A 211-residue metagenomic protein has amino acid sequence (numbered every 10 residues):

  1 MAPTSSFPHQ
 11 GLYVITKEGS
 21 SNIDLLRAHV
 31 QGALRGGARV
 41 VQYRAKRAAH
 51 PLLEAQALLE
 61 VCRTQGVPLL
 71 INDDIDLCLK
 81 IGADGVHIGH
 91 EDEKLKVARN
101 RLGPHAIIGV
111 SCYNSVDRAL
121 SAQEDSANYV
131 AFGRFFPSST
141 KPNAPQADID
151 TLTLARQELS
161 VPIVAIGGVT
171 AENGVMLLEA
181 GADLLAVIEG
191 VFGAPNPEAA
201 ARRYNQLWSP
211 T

Functional and structural regions predicted by a protein language model:
M1-D92, N100-N128, A144-A147, L154 (+4 more regions): Conserved N-terminal beta1-alpha1 strand-loop-helix module at the mouth
E93-K96, S138-S139: A short, polar/charged loop-to-alpha-helix boundary motif
F132, T140-P145: Phosphate-binding beta-alpha-beta segment of Rossmann-like dinucleotide-binding domains, i.e., the NAD(P)
F135: Conserved sequence/active-site signature of Rossmann-fold short-chain dehydrogenase/reductase
A180, L184-V187: C-terminal binding/interaction regions
